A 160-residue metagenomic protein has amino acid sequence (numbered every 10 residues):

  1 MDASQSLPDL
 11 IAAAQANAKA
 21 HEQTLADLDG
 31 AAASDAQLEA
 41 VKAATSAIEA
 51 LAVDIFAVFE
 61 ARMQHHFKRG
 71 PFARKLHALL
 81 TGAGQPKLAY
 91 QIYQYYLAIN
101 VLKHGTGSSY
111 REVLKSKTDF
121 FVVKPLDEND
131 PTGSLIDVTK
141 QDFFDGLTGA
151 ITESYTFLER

Functional and structural regions predicted by a protein language model:
M1-H77, G82-D127, T132-R160: Amphipathic alpha-helical interface elements
